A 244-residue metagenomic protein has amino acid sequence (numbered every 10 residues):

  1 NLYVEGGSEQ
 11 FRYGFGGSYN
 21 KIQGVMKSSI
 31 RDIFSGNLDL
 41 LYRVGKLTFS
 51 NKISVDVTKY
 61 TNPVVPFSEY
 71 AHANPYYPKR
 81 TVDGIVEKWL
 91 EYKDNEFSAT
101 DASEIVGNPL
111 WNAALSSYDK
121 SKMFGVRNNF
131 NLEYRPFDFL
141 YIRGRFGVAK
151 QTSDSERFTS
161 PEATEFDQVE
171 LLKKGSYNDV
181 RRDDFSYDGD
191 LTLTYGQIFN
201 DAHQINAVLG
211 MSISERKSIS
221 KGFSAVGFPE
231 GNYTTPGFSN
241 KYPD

Functional and structural regions predicted by a protein language model:
N1, G24-S29, S35-G125, R143-D244: Surface-exposed loop/interface segments of Gram-negative outer-membrane beta-barrel transport/assembly proteins
G6-Q10, Y19, Y42-K46: A generic beta-sheet turn/junction motif
R12, R127, F139-R143: A common structural microfeature
G14-G16, S50: Periplasmic plug
G17-Q23: Transmembrane beta-strand segments that form the barrel wall of outer-membrane beta-barrel proteins
E133-D138: Long hydrophobic segments that form regular secondary structure
